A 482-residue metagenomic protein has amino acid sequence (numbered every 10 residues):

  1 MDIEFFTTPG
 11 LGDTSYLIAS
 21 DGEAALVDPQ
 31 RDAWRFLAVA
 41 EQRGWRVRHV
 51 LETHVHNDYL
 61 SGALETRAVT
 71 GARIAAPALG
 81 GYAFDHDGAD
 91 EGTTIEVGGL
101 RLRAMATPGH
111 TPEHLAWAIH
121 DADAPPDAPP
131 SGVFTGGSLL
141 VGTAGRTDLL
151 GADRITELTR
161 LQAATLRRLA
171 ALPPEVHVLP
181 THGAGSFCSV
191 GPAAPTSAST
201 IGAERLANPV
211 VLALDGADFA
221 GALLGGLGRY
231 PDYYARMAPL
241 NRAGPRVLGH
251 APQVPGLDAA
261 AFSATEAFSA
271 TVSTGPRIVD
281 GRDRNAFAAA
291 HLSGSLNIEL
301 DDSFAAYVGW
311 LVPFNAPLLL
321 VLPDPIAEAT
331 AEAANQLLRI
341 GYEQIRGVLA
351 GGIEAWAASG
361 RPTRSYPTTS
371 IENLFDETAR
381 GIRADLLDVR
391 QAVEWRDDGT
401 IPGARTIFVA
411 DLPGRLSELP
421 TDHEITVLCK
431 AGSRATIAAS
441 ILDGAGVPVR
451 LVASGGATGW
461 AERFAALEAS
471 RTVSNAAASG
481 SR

Functional and structural regions predicted by a protein language model:
M1-R46, W117-G136, G142: Conserved beta-strand hairpin/beta-sheet module of binuclear metal-dependent hydrolase folds, prominently
I18, D28, H54, T66 (+8 more regions): Divalent metal-coordination and catalytic microenvironments
L26-V27, R46-H56, I74-L79, A106-G109 (+3 more regions): Active-site neighborhood of phospho(di)ester-bond hydrolases with catalytic His/Asp-centered motifs
P29-Q30, V55, L79, H110-T111 (+7 more regions): Active-site metal-binding loops of divalent metal-dependent hydrolases
A33-A75: Active-site metal-binding motif and surrounding structural segment of the metallo-beta-lactamase
E65, G88-W117, V141: Active-site-proximal cofactor/substrate-binding loop regions of enzyme domains
A124-D127, S131-G132, G142, T156 (+1 more regions): Divalent-metal (often Zn2+) His-rich catalytic cores of metallo-beta-lactamase-fold enzymes
R146-D148, T159, G202-R236, P245 (+4 more regions): Rhodanese-like catalytic fold shared by cysteine-dependent sulfurtransferases and DSP/PTP-type phosphatases
